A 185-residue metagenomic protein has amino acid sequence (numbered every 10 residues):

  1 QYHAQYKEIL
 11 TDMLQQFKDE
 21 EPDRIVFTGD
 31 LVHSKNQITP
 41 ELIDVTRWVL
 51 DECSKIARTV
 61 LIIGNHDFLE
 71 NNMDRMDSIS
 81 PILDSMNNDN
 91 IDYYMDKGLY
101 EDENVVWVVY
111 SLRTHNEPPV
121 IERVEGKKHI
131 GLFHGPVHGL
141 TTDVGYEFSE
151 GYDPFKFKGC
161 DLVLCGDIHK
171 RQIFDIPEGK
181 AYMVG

Functional and structural regions predicted by a protein language model:
Y2-G98: Core catalytic region of metal-dependent phosphoesterases/phosphodiesterases, especially metallo-beta-lactamase-like
L10-K18, H115-P118, E122, G131 (+1 more regions): A structural signal for the main folded, soluble domain(s) of proteins
R24-D30, R58-N65, D92-K97, Y110 (+3 more regions): Active-site neighborhood of phospho(di)ester-bond hydrolases with catalytic His/Asp-centered motifs
F27, E101-D102, D175-I176: Generic beta-strand structural signal
T46, D67-P154: Conserved catalytic scaffold of divalent metal-dependent phosphoesterases
D51-K55, E122-E125, P154-G159, I176: Short, conserved loop/helix-junction motifs that constitute active-site signature segments in enzyme catalytic cores
I56, N88-I91, N104, G159-C160 (+1 more regions): A generic structural signal for alpha->beta connector loops
H138, D143-G185: Conserved beta-sheet core of the metallophosphoesterase superfamily
